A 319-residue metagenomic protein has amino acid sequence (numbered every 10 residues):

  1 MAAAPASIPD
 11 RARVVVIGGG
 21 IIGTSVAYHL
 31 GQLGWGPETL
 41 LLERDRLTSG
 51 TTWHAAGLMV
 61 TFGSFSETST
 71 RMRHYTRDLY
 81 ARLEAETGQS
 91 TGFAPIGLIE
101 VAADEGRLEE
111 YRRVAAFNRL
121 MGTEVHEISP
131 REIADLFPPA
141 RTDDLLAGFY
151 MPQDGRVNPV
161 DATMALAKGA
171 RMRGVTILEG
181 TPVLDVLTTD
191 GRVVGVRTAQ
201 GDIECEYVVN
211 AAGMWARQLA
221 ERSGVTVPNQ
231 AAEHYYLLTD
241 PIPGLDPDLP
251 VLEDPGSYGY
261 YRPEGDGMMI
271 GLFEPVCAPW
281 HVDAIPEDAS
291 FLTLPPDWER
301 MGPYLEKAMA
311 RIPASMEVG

Functional and structural regions predicted by a protein language model:
I8-I22, L40: Beta1/beta-strand and adjacent pyrophosphate-binding region of the FAD-binding site in flavoprotein oxidoreductases
I22, L47, W215: Conserved Rossmann-like nucleotide-cofactor binding loop
A27, G31-Q32, G169: Gly/Ala-rich phosphate-binding loop of Rossmann-like dinucleotide-binding domains, activating on the conserved
G31-W53: Glycine-rich FAD pyrophosphate-binding loop
G57-L136, G256-Y261, G265-G267, D288 (+1 more regions): Dinucleotide-binding Rossmann-like beta1-alpha1 core, especially the glycine-rich loop that anchors the ADP
F149-Y207: Helical element adjacent to the flavin cofactor pocket in flavoenzyme catalytic cores
D202-P250: Central helical "cap/lid" subdomain
P241-G319: Active-site lid/adjacent beta-loop-alpha segment flanking the redox-cofactor pocket in flavoenzymes
